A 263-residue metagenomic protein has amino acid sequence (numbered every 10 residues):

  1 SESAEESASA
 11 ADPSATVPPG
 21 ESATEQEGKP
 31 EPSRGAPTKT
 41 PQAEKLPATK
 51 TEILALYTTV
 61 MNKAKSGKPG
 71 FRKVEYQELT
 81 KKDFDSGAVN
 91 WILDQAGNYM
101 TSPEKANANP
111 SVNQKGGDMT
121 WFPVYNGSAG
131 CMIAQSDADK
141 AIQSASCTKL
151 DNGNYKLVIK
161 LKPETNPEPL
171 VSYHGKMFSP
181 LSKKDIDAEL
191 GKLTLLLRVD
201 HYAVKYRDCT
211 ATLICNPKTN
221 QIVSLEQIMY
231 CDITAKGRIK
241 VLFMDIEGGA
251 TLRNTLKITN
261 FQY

Functional and structural regions predicted by a protein language model:
S1-A4: Sec-dependent signal peptide cleavage junction
A8, D12, V17-Y263: Subset-of-secretome marker
